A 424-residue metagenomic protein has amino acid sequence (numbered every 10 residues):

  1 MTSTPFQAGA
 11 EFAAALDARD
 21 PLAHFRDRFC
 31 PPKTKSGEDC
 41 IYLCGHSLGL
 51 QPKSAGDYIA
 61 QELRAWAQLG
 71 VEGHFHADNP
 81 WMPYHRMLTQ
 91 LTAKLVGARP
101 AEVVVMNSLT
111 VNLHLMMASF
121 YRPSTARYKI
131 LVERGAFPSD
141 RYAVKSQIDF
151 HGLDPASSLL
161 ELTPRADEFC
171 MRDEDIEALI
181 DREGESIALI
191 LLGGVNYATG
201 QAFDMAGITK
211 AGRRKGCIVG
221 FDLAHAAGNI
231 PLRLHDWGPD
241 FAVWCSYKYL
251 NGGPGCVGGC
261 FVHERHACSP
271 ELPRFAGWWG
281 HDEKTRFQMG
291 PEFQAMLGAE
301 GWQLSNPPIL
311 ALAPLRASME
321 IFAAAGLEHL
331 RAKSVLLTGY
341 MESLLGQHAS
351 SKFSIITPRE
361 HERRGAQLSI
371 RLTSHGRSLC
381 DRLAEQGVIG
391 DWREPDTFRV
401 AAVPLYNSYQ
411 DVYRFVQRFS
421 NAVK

Functional and structural regions predicted by a protein language model:
M1-K424: Pyridoxal 5′-phosphate
